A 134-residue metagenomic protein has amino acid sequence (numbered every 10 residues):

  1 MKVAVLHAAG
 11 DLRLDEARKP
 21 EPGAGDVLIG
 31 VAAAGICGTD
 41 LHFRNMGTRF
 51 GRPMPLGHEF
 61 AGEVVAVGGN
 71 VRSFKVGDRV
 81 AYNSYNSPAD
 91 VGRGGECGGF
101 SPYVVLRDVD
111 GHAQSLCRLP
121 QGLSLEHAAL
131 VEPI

Functional and structural regions predicted by a protein language model:
M1-K2, D15, I29, F60: Structural detector for hydrophobic anchor residues on beta-strands
A4-L12: Extracellular beta-rich ligand/substrate-recognition surface
D11-D15, G38-T39: Short N-terminal binding/cap micro-motifs at the start of the first secondary-structure element
R13-D15, R49-F50, P88-G92: A short, acidic/glycine-rich surface segment
P20-G35, N45-N86, C97-G98, P120: Glycine-rich beta-strand-centered segment in the early N-terminal region that forms part of a ligand/cofactor-binding
N86-I134: NAD(P)H dinucleotide-binding glycine-rich loop of Rossmann-like/cofactor-binding domains, especially the beta1-alpha1
